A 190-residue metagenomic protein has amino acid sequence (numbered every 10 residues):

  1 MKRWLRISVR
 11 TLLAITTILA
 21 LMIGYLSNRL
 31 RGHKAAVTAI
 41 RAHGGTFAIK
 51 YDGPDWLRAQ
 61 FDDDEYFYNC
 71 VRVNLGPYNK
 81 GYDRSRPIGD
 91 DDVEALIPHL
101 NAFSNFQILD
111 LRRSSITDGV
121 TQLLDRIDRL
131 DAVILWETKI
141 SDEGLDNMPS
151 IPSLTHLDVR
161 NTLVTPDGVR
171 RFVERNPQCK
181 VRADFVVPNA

Functional and structural regions predicted by a protein language model:
M1-T38: Cullin-RING E3 adaptor/co-adaptor recruitment helices
A42-W136: LRR N-terminal entry segment and analogous cap-like coil->beta motifs
I97-N101, T121-I127, L145-I151, P166-N176: A structural signal for leucine-rich repeat
F103-Q107, R113, P152, N161 (+1 more regions): Beta-strand-rich cores of mature extracytoplasmic or soluble domains
R112, W136-E137, R160-N161, D184: Per-repeat beta-strand-to-loop junction in leucine-rich repeat
S115-I116, T121, K139-I140, L145 (+1 more regions): Canonical position 11/12 of the leucine-rich repeat
P152-T155, C179: A structural micro-motif
V181-A190: Terminal, low-structured helical/coil segments at or just beyond the last alpha-helical repeat
